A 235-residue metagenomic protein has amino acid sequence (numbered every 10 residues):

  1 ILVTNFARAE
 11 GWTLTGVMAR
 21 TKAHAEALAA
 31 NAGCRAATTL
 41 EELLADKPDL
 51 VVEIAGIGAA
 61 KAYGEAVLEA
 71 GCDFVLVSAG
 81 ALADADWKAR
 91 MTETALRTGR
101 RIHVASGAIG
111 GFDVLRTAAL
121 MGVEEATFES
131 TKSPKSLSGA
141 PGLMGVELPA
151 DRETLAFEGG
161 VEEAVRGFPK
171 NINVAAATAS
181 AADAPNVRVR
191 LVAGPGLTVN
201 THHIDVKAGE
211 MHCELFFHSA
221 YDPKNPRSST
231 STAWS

Functional and structural regions predicted by a protein language model:
I1-N31: N-terminal Rossmann-like dinucleotide-binding module
E10, N31-G33, A70, T98: Short, structured coil segments at secondary-structure junctions
T13-G16, D49, R100-I102: Short active-site oxyanion
R20-K22, A79-L82, A108-I109: Short, ordered loop/turn segments at secondary-structure junctions
A37-T38, E53, L76, I102-S106 (+1 more regions): General beta-strand structural signal in soluble alpha/beta enzymes
T38-E69, A81-A85: Beta-loop-alpha module in the N-terminal Rossmann-like domain of NAD(P)-dependent dehydrogenases, especially those
E65, A70, A79-R101: Rossmann-fold NAD(P)-binding glycine/threonine-rich loop
I102-H103, A108-S235: Active-site-lining helix/loop region of Rossmann-like oxidoreductase modules
